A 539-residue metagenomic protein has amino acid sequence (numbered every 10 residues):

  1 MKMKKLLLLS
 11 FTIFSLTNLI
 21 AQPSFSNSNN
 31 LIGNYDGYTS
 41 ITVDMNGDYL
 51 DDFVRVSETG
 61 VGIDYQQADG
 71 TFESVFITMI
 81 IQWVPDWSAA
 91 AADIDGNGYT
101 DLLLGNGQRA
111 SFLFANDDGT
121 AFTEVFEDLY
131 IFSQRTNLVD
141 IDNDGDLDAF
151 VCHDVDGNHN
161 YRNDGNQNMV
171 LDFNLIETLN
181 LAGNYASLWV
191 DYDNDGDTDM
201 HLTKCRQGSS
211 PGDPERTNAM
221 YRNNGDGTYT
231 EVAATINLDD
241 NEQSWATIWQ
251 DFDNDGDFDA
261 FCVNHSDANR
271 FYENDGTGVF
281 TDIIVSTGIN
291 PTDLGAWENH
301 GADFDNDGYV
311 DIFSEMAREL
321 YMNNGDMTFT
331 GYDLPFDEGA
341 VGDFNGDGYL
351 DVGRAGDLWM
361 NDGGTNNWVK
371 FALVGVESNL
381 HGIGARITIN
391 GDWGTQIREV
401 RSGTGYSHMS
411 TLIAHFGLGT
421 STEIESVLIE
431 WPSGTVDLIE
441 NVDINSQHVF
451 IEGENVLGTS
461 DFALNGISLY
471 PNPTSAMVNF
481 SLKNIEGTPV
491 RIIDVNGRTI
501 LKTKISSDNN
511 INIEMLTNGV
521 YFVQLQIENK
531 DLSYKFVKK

Functional and structural regions predicted by a protein language model:
M1-S24, T459, V520, S533: Bacterial Sec-dependent N-terminal signal peptides
L6, I32-G33, T328-L464: Gly/Ser/Thr/Pro-enriched helix-cap/hinge segments flanking short amphipathic alpha-helices
A21-D36, F53, Y65-V84, F114-I131 (+6 more regions): Blade-edge motifs of beta-propeller repeat domains
Y38-M45, D86-G96, Q134-N143, R162 (+5 more regions): Beta-propeller blade termini
D48, D52, N97, D101 (+9 more regions): Acidic carboxylate motifs that coordinate Ca2+ or other divalent cations, activating on Asp/Glu
D52-S57, L102-N106, A149-H153, M200-K204 (+4 more regions): Hydrophobic beta-strand segments that make up the repeating blades of beta-propeller and related beta-repeat
T59, G107-R109, D154-D156, S209-R216 (+1 more regions): Short, solvent-exposed loop/turn segments at conserved positions within beta-propeller repeat blades
W393-Q396, T422, L428-E430, S460-K539: C-terminal outer-membrane/trafficking sorting elements
